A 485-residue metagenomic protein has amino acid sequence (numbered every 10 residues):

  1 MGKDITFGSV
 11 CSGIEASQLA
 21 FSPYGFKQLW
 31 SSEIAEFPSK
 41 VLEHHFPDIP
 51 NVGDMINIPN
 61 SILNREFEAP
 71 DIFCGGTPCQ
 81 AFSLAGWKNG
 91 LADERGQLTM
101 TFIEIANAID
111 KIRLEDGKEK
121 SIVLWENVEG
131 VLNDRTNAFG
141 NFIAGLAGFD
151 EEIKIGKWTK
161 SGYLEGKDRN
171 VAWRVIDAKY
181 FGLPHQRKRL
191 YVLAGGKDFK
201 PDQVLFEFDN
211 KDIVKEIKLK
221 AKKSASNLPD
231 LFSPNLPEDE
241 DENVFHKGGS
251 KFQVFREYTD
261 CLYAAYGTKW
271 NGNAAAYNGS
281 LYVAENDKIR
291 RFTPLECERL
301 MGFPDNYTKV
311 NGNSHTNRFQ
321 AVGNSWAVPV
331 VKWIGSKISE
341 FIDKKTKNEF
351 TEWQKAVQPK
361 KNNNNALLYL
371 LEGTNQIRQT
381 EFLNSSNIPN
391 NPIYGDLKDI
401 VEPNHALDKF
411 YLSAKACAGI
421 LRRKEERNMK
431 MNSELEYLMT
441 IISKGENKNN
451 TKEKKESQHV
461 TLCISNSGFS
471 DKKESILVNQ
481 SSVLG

Functional and structural regions predicted by a protein language model:
G2-T6: Extreme N-terminal starter segment of soluble prokaryotic enzymes
F7-F21, M55, E68-G86, V123-E129 (+6 more regions): Conserved proline-anchored active-site loop of SAM-dependent methyltransferases that bridges a beta-strand
A16, A20-K27, H45: A short, Lys/Arg-enriched amphipathic alpha-helix followed by its capping loop at the start of a domain
S32-E36, E126-N127: Conserved acidic E/D residue at the C-terminus of a beta-strand in Rossmann-like folds
F37-K40, T99: Short alpha-helix immediately C-terminal to the canonical SAM-binding loop
K40-F67: S-adenosyl-L-methionine
S61-P70, F82-A284, I289: Class I S-adenosyl-L-methionine
G156, N235-G485: C-terminal target-recognition/interaction regions appended to catalytic cores
